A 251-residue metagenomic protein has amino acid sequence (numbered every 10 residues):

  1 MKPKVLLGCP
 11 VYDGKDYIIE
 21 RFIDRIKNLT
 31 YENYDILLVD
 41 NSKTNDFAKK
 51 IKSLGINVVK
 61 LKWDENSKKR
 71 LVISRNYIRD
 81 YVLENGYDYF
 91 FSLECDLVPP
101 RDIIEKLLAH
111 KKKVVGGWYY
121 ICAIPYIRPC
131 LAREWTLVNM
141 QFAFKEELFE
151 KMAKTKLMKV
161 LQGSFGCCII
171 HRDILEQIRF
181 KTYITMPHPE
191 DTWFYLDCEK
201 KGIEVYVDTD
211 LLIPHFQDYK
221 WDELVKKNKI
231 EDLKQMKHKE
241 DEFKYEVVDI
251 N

Functional and structural regions predicted by a protein language model:
K4-G8, D35, W193: Cell-envelope/extracellular polymer assembly enzymes that use nucleotide-activated donors
V11-E20, D40: A structural helix-start
I23-Y34: Short, acidic, metal-binding catalytic loop of nucleotide-sugar glycosyltransferases
N33-K43, K60-W63: Short beta-strand/loop segment that forms part of the nucleotide-sugar
D46-Y87: Active-site-proximal specificity loops/subdomain of glycosyltransferases
G86-V98: Short beta-strand-to-loop acidic/aromatic patch adjacent to the donor-nucleotide binding site
P100-T182: Conserved catalytic core of nucleotide-sugar-dependent glycosyltransferases
L157, Q162-S164, R172-D173, Q177-N251: C-terminal catalytic/acceptor-binding lobe
